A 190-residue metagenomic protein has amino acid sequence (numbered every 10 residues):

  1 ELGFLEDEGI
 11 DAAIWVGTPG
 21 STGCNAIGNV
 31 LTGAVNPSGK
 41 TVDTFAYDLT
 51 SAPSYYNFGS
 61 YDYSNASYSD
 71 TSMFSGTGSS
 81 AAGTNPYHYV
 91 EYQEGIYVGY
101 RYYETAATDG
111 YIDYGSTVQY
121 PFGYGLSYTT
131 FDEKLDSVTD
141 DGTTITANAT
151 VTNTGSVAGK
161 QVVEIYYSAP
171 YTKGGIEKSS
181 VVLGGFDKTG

Functional and structural regions predicted by a protein language model:
E1-I145, T150-K160, Y166-S168, K173-I176 (+1 more regions): Secreted, periplasmic, or luminal enzymes acting at the cell surface/secretory milieu
S180-V181: Conserved active-site-proximal loop/helix segments of enzymes involved in bacterial cell-wall and related
G184-G190: Beta-strand-rich interaction surfaces with strong enrichment in secreted/lumenal proteins
